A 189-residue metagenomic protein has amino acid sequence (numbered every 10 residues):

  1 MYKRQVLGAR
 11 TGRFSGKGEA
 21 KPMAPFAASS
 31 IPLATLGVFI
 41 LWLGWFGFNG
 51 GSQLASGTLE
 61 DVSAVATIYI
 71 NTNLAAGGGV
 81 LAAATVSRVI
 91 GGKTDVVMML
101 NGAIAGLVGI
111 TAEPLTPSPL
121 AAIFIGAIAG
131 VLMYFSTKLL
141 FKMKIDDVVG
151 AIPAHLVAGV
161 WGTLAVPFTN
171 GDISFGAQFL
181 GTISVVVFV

Functional and structural regions predicted by a protein language model:
K3-V189: Hydrophobic alpha-helical transmembrane bundles of multi-pass membrane proteins
